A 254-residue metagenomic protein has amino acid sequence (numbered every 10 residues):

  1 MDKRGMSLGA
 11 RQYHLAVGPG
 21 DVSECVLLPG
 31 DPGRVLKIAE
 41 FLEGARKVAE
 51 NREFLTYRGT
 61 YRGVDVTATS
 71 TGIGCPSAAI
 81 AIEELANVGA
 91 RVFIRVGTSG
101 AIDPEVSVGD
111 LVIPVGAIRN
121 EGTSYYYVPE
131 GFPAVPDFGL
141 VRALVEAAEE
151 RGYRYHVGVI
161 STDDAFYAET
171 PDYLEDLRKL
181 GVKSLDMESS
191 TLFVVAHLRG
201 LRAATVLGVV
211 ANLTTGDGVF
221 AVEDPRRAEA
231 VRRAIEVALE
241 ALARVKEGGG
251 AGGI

Functional and structural regions predicted by a protein language model:
M1-R142: Metabolite-binding pocket within alpha/beta catalytic cores that recognizes anionic/polar moieties
L28, P32-V35, T71-A78, P133 (+6 more regions): Generic structural signal for well-ordered, non-membrane alpha-helical segments in soluble metabolic enzymes
P32, G100, S161-F166, T191 (+2 more regions): Glycine-rich beta-alpha junction loops
A45-E50, G152-V159, V245-I254: Flexible, glycine/charged-enriched surface loops at secondary-structure junctions
G131-L180: Active-site rim beta-loop-alpha module in soluble metabolic enzymes
A143-R151, V195, V237-V245: Generic non-transmembrane alpha-helical segments
P171-N212: A C-terminal functional module that forms or caps the active site or interfaces directly with catalytic machinery
T215-I254: His/Asp/Glu-rich mid-to-C-terminal helical/loop segments that flank catalytic regions of hydrolases
